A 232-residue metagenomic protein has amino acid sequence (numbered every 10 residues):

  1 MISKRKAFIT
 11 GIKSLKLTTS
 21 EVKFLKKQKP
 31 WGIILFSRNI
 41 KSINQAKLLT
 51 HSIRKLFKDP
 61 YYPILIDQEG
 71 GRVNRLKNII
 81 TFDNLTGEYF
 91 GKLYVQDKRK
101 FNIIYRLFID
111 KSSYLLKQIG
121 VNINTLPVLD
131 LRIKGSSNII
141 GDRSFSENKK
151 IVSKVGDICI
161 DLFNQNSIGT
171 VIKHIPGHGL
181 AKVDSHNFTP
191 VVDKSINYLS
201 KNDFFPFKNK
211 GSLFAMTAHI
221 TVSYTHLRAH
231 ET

Functional and structural regions predicted by a protein language model:
M1-I133, F145-S146, I151-V152, L162-I168 (+1 more regions): N-terminal beta-rich core of secreted/periplasmic extracellular enzymes
I12-L17, S195-K210, R228: A general structural motif
P127-L129, K173-P176, H219-I220: Short, well-ordered beta-to-alpha junction loops that form the rim of enzyme active sites and present histidine/acidic
R143-L162, P190-F204: Acidic, His- and aromatic-enriched active-site or binding-groove loops in soluble protein domains that engage sugars
K149-L162, I168-V183: Loop-centered beta-sheet repeat module
F163, S167-I172, K182, Y198-S212: Phosphate/pyrophosphate-binding betaalpha-module
S212-S223: Oxyanion-binding "anion nests"
T225-T232: Conserved small/polar residues in nucleotide/adenosyl-binding loops
